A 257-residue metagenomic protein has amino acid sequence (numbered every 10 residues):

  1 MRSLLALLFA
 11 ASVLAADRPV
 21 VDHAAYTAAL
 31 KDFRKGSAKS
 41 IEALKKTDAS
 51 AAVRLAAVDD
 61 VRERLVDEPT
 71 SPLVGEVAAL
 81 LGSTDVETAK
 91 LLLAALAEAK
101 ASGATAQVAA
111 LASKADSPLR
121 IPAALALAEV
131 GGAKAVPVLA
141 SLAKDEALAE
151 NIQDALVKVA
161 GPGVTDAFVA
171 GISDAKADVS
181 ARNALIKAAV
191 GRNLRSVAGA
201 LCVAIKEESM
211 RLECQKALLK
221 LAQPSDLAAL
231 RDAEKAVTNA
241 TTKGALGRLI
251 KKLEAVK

Functional and structural regions predicted by a protein language model:
S3-S12: Sec-dependent N-terminal signal peptides
V13-D17: Boundary at the C-terminal end of the N-terminal hydrophobic targeting segment
R18-K35, A43, A52-P69, G75 (+12 more regions): Structural detector for internal amphipathic alpha-helices that build alpha-solenoid repeat scaffolds
K39-T47: Amphipathic alpha-helices of TPR/Sel1-like and other helical repeat/solenoid scaffolds
L227-A236: Low-complexity, intrinsically disordered Gly/Pro/Thr-rich segments
